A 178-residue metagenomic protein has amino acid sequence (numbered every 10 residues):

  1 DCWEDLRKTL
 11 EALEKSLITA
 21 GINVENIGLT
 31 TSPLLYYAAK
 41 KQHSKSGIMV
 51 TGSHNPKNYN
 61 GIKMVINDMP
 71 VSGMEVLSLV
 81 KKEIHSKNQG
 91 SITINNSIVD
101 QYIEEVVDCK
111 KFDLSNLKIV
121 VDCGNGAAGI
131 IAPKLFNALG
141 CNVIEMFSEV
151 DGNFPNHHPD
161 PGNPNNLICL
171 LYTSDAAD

Functional and structural regions predicted by a protein language model:
D1-N67: Ferredoxin-reductase
E4-R7, P33, G126-I130, T173: Loop/helix-junction capping segments adjacent to catalytic residues or to phosphate/diphosphate-binding pockets
K41, A138, A176: Active-site catalytic microenvironments for nucleophilic, acid-base chemistry
S44-G52, G162-L171: A polyampholytic, Gly/Pro-enriched intrinsically disordered region
S53, V121, A177: Single, functionally critical "micro-switch" positions that shape active/binding sites and transmembrane helices
N60-L170: Gly/Ser/Thr-enriched, mixed-charge loops and adjacent short helices that form phosphate/oxyanion-binding elements
Y172-D178: Conserved small/polar residues in nucleotide/adenosyl-binding loops
